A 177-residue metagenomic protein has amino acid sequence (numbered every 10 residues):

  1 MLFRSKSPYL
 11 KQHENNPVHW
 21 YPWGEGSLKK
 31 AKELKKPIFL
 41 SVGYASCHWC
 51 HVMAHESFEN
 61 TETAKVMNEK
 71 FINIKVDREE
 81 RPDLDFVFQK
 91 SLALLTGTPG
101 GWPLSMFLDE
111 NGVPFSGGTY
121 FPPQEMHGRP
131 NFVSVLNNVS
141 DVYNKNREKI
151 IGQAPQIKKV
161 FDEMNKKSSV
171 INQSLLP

Functional and structural regions predicted by a protein language model:
M1-P177: Replace the tail clause
